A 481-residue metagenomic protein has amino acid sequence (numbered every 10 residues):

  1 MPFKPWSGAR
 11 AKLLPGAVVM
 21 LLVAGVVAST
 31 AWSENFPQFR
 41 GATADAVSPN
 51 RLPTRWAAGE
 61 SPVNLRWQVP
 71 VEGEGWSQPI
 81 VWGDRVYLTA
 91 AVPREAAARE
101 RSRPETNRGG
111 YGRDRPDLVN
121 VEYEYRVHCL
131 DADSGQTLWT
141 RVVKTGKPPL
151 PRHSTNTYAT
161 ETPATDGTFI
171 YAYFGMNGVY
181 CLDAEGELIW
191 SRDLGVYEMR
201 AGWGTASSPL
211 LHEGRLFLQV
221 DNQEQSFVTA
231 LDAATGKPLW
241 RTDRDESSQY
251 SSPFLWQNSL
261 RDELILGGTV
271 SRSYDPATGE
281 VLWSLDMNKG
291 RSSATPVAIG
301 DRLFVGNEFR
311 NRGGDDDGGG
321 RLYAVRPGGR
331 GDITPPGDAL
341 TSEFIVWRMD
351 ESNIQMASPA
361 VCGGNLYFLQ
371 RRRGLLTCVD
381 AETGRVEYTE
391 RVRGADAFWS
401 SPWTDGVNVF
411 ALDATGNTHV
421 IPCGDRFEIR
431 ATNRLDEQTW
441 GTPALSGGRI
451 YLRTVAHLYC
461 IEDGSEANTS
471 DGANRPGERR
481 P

Functional and structural regions predicted by a protein language model:
M1-K12: N-terminal secretory signal peptides that target proteins for export/translocation
P15-V27: Bacterial N-terminal signal peptides
T30-P481: Noncatalytic, solvent-exposed loop/strand surfaces of beta-propeller-type extracellular/periplasmic domains
